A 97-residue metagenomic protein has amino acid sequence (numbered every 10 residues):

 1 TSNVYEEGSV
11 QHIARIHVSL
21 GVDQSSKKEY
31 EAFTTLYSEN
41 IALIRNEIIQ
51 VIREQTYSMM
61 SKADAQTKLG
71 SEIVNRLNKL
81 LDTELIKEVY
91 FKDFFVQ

Functional and structural regions predicted by a protein language model:
T1-N3: Generic short beta-strand segments
Y5-S61, S71: Amphipathic, interface-forming alpha-helical segments with heptad-repeat character
E54-Q97: Amphipathic, coiled-coil-like alpha-helical scaffolding segments used for oligomerization/assembly
